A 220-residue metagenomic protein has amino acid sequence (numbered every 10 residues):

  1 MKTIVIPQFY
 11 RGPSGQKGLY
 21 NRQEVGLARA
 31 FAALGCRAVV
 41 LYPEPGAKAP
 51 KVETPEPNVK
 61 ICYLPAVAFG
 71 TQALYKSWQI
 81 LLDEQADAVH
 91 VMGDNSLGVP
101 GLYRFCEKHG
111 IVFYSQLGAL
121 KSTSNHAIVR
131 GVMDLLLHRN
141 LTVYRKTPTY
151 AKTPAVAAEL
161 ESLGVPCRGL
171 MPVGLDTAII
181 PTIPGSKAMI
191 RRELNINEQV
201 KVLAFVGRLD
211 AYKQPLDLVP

Functional and structural regions predicted by a protein language model:
M1-A49, E53, P57, E84: N-terminal subdomain of nucleotide-sugar transferases
K2-I6, A88-H90, Y103-T123, L137 (+2 more regions): Active-site proximal beta-strand in glycosyltransferases
K2-P7, N197-K213, V219: Conserved donor-binding/catalytic core segment of Leloir-type glycosyltransferases
Y10-P13, L97, G110-G131, T177: A short, histidine- and acid-enriched strand-loop-helix "catalytic/donor-clamping" loop that lines the nucleotide-sugar
E24, F31, L203, L218-V219: A structural motif in glycosyltransferase catalytic domains
G46, S96, A155-A157: Alpha-helix capping/helix-boundary segments
C62-V91, S96-R104, K108, V132-R139: An amphipathic, basic-hydrophobic alpha-helix
R130, L137-S186: Donor nucleotide-sugar binding/catalytic pocket of nucleotide-sugar-dependent glycosyltransferases
